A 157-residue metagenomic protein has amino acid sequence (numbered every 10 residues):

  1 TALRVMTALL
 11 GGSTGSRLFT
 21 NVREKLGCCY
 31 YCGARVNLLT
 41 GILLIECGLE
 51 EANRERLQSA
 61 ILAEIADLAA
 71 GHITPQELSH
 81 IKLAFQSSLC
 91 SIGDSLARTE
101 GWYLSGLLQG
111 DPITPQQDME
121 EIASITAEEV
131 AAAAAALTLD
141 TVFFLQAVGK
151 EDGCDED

Functional and structural regions predicted by a protein language model:
T1-A2, L96-A97, Y103, C154-D157: Short conserved micro-motifs at the rims of enzyme active sites and ligand-binding pockets
T1-F19, L26, Q146: His/Glu-based metal-binding/catalytic segments typifying zinc-dependent metallopeptidases
G11-G15, T74, A127: Amphipathic alpha-helical protein-protein interaction surfaces
F19-A70, P75-S124, D140-G149: M16 family metallopeptidases and their MPP-like homologs
I125-A133: A short, acidic, amphipathic alpha-helical segment used as a generic capping/interface helix at domain edges
A132-D157: Proteolytic maturation boundary segments
